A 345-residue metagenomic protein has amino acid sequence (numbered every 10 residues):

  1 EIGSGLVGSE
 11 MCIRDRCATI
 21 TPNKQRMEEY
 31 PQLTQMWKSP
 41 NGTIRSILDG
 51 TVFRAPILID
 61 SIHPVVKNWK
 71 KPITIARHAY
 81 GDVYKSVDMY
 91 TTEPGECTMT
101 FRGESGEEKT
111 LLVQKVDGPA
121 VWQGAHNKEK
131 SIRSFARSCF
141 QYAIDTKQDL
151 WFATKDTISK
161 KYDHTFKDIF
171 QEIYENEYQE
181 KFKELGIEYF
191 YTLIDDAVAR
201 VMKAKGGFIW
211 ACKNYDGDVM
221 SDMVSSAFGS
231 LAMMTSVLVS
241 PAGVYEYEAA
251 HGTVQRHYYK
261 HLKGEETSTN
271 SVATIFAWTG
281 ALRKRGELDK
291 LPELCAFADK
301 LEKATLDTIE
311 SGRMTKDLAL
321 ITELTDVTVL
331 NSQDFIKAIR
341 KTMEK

Functional and structural regions predicted by a protein language model:
E1-G8, I13: Single conserved hydrophobic/aromatic residue that forms the stacking wall/gate of nucleotide- or nucleobase-binding
A18-P22, Y30-A120: Flexible glycine-/small-residue-enriched beta->alpha junction loops that bind anionic phosphate/pyrophosphate groups
M99-T192: Glycine-rich phosphate/diphosphate-binding loop of Rossmann-like nucleotide-binding domains
T146-T154, Y178-Y191, G286-A298, T308-L320: Flexible, glycine/charged-enriched surface loops at secondary-structure junctions
T192-A199: Short acidic loop-to-helix transition motifs that present clustered carboxylates
V201-K300, A304-S311: Glycine-rich phosphate/nucleotide-binding loop
K316, L320-K345: Phosphate-binding loop/pocket of nucleotide- and phosphate-handling active sites
